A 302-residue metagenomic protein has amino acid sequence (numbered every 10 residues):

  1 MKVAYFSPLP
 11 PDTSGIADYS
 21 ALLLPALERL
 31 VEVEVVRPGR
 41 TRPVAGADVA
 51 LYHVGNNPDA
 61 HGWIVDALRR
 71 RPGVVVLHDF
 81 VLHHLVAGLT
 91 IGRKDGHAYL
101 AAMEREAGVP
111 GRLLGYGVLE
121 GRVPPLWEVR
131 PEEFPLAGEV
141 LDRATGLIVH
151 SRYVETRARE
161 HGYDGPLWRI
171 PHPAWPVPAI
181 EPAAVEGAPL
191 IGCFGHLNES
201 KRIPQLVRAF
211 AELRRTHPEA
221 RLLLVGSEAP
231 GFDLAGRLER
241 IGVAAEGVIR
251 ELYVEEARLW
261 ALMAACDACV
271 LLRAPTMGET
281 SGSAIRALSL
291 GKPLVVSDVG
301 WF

Functional and structural regions predicted by a protein language model:
L100-G146: Membrane-proximal helix-turn-helix segments that form the acceptor-binding/catalytic region of lipid-linked
L126-P166, A174-P176: A short, active-site helix/loop in glycosyltransferases that binds the activated sugar's phosphate group
G138-D142, V254-C266, S289: Short acidic alpha-helix that forms the nucleotide-activated donor recognition element in Leloir-type transferases
T145, A261-E279, K292-P293: Acidic donor-binding loop of glycosyltransferase active sites
A184-K201, V207-F210, L223: Conserved donor-binding/catalytic core segment of Leloir-type glycosyltransferases
R221-L234: Glycosyltransferase donor-sugar binding loop
L234-A257: Nucleotide-activated donor-binding/catalytic signature segment of Leloir-type glycosyltransferases, i.e., the conserved
A257, L271-I285, S297-G300: Nucleotide-sugar-dependent
